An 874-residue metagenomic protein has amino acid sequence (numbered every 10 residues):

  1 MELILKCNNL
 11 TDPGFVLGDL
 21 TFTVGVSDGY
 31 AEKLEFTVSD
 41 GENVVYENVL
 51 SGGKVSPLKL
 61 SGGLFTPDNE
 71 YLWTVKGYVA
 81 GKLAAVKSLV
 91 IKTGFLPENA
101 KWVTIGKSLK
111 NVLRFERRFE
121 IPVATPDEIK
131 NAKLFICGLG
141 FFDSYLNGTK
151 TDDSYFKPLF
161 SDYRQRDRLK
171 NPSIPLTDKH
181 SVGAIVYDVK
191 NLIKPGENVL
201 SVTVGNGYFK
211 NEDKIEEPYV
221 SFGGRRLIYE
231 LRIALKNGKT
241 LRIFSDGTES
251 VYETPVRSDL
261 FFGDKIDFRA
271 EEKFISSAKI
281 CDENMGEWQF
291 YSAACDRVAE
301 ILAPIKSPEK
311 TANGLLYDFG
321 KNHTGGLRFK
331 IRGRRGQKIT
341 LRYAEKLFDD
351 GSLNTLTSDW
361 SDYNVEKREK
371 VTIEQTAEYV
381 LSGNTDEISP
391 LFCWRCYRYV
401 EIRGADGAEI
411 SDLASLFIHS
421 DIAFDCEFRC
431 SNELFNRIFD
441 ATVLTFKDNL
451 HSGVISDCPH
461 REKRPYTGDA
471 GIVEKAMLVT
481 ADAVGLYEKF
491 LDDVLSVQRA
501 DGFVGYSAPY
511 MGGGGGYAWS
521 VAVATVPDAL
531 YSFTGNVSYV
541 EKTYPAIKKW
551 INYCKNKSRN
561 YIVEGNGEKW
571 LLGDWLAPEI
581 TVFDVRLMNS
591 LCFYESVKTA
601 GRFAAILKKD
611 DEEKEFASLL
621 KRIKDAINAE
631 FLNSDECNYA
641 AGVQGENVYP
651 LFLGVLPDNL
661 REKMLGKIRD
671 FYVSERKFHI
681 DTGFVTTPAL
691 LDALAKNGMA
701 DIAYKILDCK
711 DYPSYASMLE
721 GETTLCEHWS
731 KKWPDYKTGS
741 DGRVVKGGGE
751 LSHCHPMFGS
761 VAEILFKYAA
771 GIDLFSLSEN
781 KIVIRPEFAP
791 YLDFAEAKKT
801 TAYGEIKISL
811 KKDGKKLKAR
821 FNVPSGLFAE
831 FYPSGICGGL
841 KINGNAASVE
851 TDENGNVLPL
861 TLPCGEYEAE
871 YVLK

Functional and structural regions predicted by a protein language model:
M1-H460, G468, G485-E488, V504-P509 (+3 more regions): Extracellular/oxidizing-compartment recognition motifs
A84, V112, C137, H180-V182 (+20 more regions): Active-site-proximal structural scaffolding
K150-S154, P158-L159, V494, Q498 (+6 more regions): Active/binding-pocket-proximal capping segment
L200, D267, R461-E462, T480 (+5 more regions): C-terminal capping/lid segments that line or modulate ligand- or cofactor-binding pockets
Y219, G223-R226, E230, L241-K273 (+4 more regions): Non-catalytic C-terminal accessory modules of carbohydrate-active enzymes
V251-E253, E409-A441, T445-L450, V454-V504 (+8 more regions): Active-site acid/base region of carbohydrate-active enzymes
P527, Y594-V597, G601: Non-transmembrane amphipathic alpha-helical segments
